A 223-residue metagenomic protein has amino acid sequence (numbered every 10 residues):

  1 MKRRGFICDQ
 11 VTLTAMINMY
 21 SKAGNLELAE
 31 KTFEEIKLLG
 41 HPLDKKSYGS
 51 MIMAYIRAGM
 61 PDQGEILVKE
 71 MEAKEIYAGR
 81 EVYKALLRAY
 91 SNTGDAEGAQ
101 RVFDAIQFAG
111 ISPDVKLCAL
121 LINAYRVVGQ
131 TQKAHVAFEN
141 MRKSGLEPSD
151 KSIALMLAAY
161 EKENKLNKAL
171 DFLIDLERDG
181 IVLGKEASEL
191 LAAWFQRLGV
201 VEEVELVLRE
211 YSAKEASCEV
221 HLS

Functional and structural regions predicted by a protein language model:
M1, M16-M19, I36, M51 (+5 more regions): Methionine-biased hydrophobic packing positions in alpha-helices, especially within tandem helical repeat solenoids
M1, T12, S21-I36, S47 (+4 more regions): Extended amphipathic alpha-helical coiled-coil/heptad-repeat regions
D9-T14, N18, A29, D44-G49 (+14 more regions): Pentatricopeptide repeat
K162-S223: C-terminal interaction modules of eukaryotic adaptor/scaffold proteins
